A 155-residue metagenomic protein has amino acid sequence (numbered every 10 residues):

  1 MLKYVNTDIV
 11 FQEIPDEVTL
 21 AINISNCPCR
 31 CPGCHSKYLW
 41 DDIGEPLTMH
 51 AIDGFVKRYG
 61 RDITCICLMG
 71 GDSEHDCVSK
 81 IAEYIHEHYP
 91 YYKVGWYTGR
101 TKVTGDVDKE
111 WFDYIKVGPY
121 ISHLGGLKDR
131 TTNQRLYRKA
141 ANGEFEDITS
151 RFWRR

Functional and structural regions predicted by a protein language model:
M1-N23, P28, S36-D41, W153: N-terminal [4Fe-4S]-dependent radical SAM core
T19, C65-C67, K93-G95, Y114: Structural preference for beta-strand elements that scaffold enzyme active sites
C31: Short cysteine-rich clusters marking metal-coordination/redox-active sites
L39, G71, P119-Y120: Flexible loop residues that form catalytic and substrate-binding hotspots at small-molecule/glycan-binding clefts
D41-G54, S73-E110: Canonical radical SAM enzyme core domain
G54-E74: Short Fe-S-cluster ligation motifs
C65-C67, Y84, A140: Flavin-dependent oxidoreductase catalytic cores
D106-R155: Classical nucleotidyltransferase
